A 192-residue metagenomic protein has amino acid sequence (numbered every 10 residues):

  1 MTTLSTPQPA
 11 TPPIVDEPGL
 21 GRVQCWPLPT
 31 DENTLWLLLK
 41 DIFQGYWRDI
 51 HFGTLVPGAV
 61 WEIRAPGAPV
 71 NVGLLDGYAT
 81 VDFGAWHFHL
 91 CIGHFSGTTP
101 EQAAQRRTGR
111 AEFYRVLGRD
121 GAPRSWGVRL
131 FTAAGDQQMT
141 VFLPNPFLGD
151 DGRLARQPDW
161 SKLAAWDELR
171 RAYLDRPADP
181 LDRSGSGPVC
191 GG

Functional and structural regions predicted by a protein language model:
T2-G192: Long compositionally biased, domain-poor regions of proteins
